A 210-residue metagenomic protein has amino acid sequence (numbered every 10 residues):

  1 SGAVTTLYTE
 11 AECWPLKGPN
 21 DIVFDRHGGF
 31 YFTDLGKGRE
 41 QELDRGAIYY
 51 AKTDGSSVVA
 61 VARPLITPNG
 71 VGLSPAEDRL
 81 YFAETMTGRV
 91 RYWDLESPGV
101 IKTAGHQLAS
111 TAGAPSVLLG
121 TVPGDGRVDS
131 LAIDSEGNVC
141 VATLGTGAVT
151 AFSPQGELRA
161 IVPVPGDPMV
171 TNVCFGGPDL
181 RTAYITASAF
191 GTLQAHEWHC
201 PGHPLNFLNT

Functional and structural regions predicted by a protein language model:
S1-A3, T9, Y49-V59, P123 (+5 more regions): Flexible "stalk/tail and boundary" regions
E12-F30, R45-A47, V58-R79, A114-V139 (+2 more regions): Beta-rich, blade/repeat-based domains predominating in secreted/periplasmic proteins but also intracellular
F30-E40, L80-T87, V139-L144, Y184-A189: Conserved beta-strand positions in repeat-built beta-propeller and related beta-rich domains
G46-Y49, R89-R91, A148-T150, T192-Q194: A short loop-to-beta-strand structural motif that recurs across blades of beta-propeller domains
G72-G99: Glycine- and Gly-Pro-enriched alpha-helical subdomains that act as flexible, kink-prone "lid/hinge" or packing modules
G88-V90, S97, A112-R159: Loop/turn-rich, solvent-exposed surfaces of beta-rich toroidal or solenoidal domains
W93-L108, E197-L205: Short loop/turn segments immediately following beta-strands, especially the blade-tip and inter-blade linker loops
N172-T210: Blade-level signature of beta-propeller repeat domains, shared across WD40, Kelch, NHL, RCC1 and BNR/Asp-box propellers
